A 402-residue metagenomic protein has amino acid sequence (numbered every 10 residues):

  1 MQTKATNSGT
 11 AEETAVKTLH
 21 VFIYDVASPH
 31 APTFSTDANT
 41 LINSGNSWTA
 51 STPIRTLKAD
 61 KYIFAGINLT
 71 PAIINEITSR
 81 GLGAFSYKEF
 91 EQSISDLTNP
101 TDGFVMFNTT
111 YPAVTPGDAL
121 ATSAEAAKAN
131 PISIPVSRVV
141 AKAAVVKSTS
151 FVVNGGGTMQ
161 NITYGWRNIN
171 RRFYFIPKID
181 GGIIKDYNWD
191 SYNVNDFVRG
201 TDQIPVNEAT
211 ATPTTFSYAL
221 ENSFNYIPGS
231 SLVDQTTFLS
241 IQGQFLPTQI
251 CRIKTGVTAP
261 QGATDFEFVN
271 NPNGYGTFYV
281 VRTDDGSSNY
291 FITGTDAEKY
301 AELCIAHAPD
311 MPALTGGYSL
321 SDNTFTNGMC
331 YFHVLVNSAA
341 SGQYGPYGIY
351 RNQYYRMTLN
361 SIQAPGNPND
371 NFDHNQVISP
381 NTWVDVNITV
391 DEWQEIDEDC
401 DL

Functional and structural regions predicted by a protein language model:
M1-T6, R138-A144: Contiguous beta-strand segments within globular domains
K4, A124-K128, N337-A340: Short amphipathic alpha-helical surface micro-motifs
N7-A11, I77-F85, N369-D370, H374-N375: Short, polar loop/linker segments at the starts of domains and inter-domain junctions
S8-I77, K142, V146, S150-R356 (+2 more regions): Tryptophan-paired
A38-I42, P71-P131: Structured interaction patches on ligand/partner-binding surfaces of diverse proteins
P346-Y347, R351, R356, Q363-L402: C-terminal functional modules
